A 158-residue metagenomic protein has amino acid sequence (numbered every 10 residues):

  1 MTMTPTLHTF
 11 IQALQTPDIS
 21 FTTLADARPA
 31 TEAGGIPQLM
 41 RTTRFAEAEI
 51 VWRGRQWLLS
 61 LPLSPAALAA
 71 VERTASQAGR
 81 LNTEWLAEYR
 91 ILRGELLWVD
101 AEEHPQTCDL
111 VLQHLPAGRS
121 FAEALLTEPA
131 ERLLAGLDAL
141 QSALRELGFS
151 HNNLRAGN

Functional and structural regions predicted by a protein language model:
M1-L39, A70-T74: Juxta-kinase regulatory segment immediately upstream of eukaryotic protein kinase catalytic domains
H8, H104, H114, H151-N153: Histidine (H) residue identity feature
E32-F121, L126-E128, E146: Conserved ATP-binding subdomain of kinase catalytic cores across diverse folds
P129-L140: Conserved alphaE helix
R145-N158: Catalytic-loop of the protein kinase fold
